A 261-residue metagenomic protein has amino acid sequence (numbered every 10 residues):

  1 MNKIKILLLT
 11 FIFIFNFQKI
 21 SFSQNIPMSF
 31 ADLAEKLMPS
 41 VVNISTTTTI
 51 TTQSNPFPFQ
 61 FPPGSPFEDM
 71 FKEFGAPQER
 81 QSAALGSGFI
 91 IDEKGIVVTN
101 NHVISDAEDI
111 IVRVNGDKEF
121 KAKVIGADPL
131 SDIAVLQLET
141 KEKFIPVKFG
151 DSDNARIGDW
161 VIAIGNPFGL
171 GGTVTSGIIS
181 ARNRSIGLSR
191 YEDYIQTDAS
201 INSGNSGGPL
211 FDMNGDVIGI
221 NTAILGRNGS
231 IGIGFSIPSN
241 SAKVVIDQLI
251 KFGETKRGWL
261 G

Functional and structural regions predicted by a protein language model:
M1-I6: Positively charged n-region of N-terminal signal peptides that target proteins for export
L8-N16: Bacterial N-terminal signal peptides
F22-G261: Serine-dependent protease modules
